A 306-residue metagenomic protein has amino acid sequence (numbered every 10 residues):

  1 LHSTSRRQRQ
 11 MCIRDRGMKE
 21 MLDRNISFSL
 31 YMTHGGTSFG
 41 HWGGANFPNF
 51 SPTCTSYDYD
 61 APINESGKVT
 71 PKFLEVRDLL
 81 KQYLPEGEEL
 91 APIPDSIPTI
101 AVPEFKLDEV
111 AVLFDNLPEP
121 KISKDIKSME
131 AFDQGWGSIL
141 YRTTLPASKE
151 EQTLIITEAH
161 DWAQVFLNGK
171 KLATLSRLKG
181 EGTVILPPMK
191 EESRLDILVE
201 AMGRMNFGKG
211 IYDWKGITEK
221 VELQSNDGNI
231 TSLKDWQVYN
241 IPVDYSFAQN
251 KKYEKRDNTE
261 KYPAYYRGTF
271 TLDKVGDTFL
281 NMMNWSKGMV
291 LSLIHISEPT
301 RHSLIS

Functional and structural regions predicted by a protein language model:
L1, R6-Q10, R16-I26, S38-W42 (+2 more regions): Active-site region of glycoside hydrolase catalytic domains
H2-I13, H295-S306: Single conserved hydrophobic/aromatic residue that forms the stacking wall/gate of nucleotide- or nucleobase-binding
R16-T70: Aromatic/acidic polysaccharide-binding cleft in carbohydrate-active enzymes
G35, N64, K72, L79-Y83 (+5 more regions): An acidic-aromatic loop/edge-strand motif
K72, E150-E151, D161-E191, S297 (+1 more regions): A cross-kingdom feature marking solvent-exposed beta-strand/loop segments within repeated, beta-rich binding/scaffold
L84-D133: Flexible inter-domain linker/hinge segments
L140-E150, T157, I185-K190, R267-G276: Extracellular and analogous surface-interaction loops
E151-F166, F270-L293, S297: Aromatic-lined ligand-binding clefts that engage carbohydrates, nucleic acids, or primary amines
